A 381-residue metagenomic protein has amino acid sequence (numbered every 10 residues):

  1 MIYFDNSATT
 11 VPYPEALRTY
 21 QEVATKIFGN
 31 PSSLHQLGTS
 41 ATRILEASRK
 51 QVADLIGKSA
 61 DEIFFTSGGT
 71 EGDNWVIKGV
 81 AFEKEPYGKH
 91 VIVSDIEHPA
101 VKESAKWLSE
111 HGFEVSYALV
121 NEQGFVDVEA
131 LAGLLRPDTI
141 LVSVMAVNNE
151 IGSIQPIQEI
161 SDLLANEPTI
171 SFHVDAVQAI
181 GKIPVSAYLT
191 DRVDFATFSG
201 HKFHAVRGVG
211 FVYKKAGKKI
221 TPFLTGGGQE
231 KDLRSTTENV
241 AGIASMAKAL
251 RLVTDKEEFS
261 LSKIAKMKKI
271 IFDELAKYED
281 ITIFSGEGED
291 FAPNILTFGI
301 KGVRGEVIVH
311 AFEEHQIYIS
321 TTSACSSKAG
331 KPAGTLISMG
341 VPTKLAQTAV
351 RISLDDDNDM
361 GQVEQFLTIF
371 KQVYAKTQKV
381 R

Functional and structural regions predicted by a protein language model:
M1-R381: Pyridoxal 5′-phosphate
